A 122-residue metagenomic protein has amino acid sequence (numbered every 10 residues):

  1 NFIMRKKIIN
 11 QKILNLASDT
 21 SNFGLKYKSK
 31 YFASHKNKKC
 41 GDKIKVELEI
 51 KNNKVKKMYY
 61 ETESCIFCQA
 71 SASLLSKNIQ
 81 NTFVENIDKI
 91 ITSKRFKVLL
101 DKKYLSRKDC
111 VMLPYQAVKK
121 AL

Functional and structural regions predicted by a protein language model:
F2-F23, I87-L122: C-terminal binding/interaction regions
N15-N52, K57: Structured beta-strand/loop patches that form or line metal/cofactor-binding pockets in enzymes
Y27, Y31, Y59-Y60, Y104 (+1 more regions): Sequence-level detector for tyrosine residue identity
K54, Y59-V111: Active-site- and interface-proximal helix/loop "cap" or "latch" segments in soluble metabolic and energy-transducing
